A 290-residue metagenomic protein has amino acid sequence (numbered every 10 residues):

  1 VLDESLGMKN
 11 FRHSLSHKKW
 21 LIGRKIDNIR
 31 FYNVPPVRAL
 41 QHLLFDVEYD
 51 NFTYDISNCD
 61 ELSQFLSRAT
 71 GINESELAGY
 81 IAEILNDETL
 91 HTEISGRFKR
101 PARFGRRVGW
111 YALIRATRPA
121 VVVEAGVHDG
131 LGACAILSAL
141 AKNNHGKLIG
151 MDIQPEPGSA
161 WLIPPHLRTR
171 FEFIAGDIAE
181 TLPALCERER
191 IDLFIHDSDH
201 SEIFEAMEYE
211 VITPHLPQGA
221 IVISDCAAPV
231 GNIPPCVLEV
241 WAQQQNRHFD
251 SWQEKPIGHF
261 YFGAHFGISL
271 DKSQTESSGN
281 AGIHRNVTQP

Functional and structural regions predicted by a protein language model:
V1-L2, V122: Intrinsically disordered, low-complexity regulatory regions of eukaryotic regulatory proteins
L2-K99: Rossmann-like AdoMet
N10, G96-P290: S-adenosylmethionine/decaboxylated-SAM
